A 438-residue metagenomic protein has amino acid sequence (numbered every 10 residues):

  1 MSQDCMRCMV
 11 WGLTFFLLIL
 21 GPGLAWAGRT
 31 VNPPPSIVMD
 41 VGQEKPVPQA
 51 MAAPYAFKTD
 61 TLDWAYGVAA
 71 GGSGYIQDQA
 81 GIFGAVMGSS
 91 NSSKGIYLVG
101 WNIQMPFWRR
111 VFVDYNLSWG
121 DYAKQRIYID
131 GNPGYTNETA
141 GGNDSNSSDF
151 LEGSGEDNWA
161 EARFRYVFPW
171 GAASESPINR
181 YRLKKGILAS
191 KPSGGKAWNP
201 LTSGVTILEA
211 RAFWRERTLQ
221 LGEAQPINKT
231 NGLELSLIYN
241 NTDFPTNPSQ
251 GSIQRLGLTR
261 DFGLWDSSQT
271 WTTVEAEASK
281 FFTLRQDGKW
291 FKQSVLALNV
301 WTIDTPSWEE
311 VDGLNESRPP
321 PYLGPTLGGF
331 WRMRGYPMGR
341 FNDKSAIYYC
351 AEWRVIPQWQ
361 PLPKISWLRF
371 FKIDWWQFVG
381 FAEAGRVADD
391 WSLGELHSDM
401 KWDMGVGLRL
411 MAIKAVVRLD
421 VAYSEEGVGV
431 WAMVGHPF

Functional and structural regions predicted by a protein language model:
M1-V38: Cleavable N-terminal export/targeting peptides
W26-Y128, D149-S154, E161-R165, S174-P177 (+6 more regions): Outer-membrane beta-barrel initiation region
A50-A52, A80-A85, R110-N116, T206-A210 (+9 more regions): Transmembrane beta-strands of outer-membrane beta-barrel proteins
G120-Y122, A210-R217, G257-L264, W301-S307 (+1 more regions): Short glycine-rich beta-strand segments
D130-N137, Y181-R182, E223-K229, W271-E275 (+3 more regions): Flexible, surface-exposed loop regions and adjacent strand-edge segments of Gram-negative outer-membrane beta-barrel
F164, F168, V406-A412, G427-F438: Outer-membrane beta-barrel "beta-signal"
L233-I238, T242-F371: C-terminal outer-membrane beta-barrel translocator/porin domains of Gram-negative envelope proteins and their
E352-K364, R369-M404: Outer-membrane beta-barrel transmembrane domain signature
